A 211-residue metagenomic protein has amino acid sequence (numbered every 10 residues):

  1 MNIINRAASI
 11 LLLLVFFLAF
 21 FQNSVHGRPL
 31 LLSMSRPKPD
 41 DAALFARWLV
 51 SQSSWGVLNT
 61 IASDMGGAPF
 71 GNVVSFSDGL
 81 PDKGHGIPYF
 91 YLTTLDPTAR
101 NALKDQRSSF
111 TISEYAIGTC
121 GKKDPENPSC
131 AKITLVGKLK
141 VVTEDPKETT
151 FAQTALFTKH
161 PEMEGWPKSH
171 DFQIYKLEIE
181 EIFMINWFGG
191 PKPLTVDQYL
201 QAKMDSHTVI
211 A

Functional and structural regions predicted by a protein language model:
N2-A43, W48-L49, E148-A211: C-terminal edge-of-domain segments
A19, V25-L103: An N-terminal domain-cap segment
S53-W55, G86-P88, D105-R107, H170-F172 (+1 more regions): Short, surface-exposed beta-edge/turn micro-motifs
V57, G71-S75, K132-V136, I174-K176: Conserved hydrophobic/aromatic beta-strand scaffold that supports enzyme active sites
N59, S77, T111, Q173-Y175 (+1 more regions): Conserved hydrophobic/aromatic positions in well-ordered beta-strands
D64-A68, L95-K159, F172: Short, structured beta-strand-loop surface elements
K83-G86, I133, K168: Short glycine-enriched loop/turn motifs at secondary-structure junctions
P88-L92, L135, Y175-L177, F183-M184: Short hydrophobic-aromatic micro-motifs
